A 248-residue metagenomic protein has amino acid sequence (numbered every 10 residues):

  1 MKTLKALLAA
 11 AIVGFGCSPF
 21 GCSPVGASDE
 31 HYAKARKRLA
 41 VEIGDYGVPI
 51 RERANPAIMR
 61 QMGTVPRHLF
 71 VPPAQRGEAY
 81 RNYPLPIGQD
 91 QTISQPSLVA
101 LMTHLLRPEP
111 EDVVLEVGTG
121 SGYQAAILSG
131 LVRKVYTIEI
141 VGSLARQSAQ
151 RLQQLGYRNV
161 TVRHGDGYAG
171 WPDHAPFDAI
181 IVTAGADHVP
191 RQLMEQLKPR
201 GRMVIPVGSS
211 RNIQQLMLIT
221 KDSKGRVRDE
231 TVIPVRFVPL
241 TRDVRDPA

Functional and structural regions predicted by a protein language model:
M1-L8: Bacterial N-terminal signal peptides that target proteins for export
A9-G21: Bacterial N-terminal signal peptides
A11-I12, P24, L131, H188: Detector for intrinsically disordered, low-structure N-terminal pre-sequences
C22-L115, I127, L131, R146 (+4 more regions): Class I SAM-dependent transferase core
R107-V227: Conserved nucleotide-cofactor-binding alpha/beta core module
P247-A248: Short, solvent-exposed mixed-charge patches
